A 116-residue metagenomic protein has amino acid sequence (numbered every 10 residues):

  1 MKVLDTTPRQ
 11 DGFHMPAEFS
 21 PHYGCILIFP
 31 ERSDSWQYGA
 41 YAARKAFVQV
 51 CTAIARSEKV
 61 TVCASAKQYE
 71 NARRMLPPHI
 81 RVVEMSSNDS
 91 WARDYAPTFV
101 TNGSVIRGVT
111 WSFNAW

Functional and structural regions predicted by a protein language model:
M1-W116: Histidine/cysteine-enriched polar flanking segments
